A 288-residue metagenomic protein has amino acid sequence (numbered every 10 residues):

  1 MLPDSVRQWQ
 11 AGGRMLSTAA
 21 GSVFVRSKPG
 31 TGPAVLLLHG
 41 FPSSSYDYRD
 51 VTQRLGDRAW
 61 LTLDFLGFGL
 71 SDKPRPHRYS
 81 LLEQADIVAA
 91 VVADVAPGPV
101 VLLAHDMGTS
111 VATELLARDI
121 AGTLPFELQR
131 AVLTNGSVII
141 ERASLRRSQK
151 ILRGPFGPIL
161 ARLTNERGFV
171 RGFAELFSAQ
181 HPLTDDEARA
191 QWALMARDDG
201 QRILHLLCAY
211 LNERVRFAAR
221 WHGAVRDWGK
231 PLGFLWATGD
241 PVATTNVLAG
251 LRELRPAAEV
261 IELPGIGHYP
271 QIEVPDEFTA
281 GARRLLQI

Functional and structural regions predicted by a protein language model:
M1-V35, G56-A59, V92-P99, T123 (+2 more regions): Alpha/beta-hydrolase fold catalytic core
L16-A19, L61, F65-L103, A117 (+2 more regions): Active-site loop/oxyanion-hole signature of alpha/beta-hydrolase fold enzymes
S27-L70: Conserved HGGG/HGGXW glycine-rich cap/lid loop of the alpha/beta-hydrolase fold
A104, G108, A112: Gly/Ala-rich beta-loop-alpha elbow adjacent to hydrolase catalytic centers
A117, L124-L160: Flexible "cap/lid" loop of the alpha/beta hydrolase fold
R142, L163-R226: Conserved alpha/beta-hydrolase catalytic His-Asp/Glu region
G200-E253, E262: Conserved serine/cysteine hydrolase catalytic core
I266-T279: Catalytic histidine-centered segment of alpha/beta-hydrolase-like enzymes
